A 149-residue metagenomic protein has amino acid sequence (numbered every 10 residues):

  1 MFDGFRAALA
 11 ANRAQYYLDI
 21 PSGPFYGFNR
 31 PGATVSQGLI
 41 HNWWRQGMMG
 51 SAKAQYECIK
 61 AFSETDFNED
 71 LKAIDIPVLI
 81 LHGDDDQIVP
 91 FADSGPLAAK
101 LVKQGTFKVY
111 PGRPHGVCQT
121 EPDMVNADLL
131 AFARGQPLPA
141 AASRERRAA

Functional and structural regions predicted by a protein language model:
A7-K72: Conserved alpha/beta-hydrolase catalytic His-Asp/Glu region
G50, V89, T120: Residue-level signal for the nucleotide or nucleotide-sugar donor/cofactor binding architecture
K60, F67, I76, F91-A99: Short alpha-helix in the alpha/beta-hydrolase fold that links the catalytic acid
F62, D84-V89, G116: Acidic catalytic loop of the alpha/beta-hydrolase fold
I74, I80-H82, D86: Short beta-strand/loop motif that positions the catalytic acidic residue of the alpha/beta-hydrolase fold
D75-I76, Q104: Active-site acidic short loop of glycosyltransferases
V102-A149: Catalytic active-site module of serine/aspartate enzymes centered on a nucleophile-bearing elbow/loop
